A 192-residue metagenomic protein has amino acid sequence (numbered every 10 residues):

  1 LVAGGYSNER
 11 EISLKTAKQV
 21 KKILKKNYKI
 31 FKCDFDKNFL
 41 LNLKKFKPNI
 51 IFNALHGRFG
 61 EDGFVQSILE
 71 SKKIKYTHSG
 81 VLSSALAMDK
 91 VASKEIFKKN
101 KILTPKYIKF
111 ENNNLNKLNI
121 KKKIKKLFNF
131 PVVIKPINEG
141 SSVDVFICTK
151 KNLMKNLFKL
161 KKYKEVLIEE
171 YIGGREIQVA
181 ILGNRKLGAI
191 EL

Functional and structural regions predicted by a protein language model:
L1-L82, L86-M88, A92, E111-N119: ATP-binding N-terminal substructure of ATP-dependent carboxylate-amine bond-forming enzymes
S13, P105-Y107, P131-N156, E176: Glycine-rich phosphate-binding loop of ATP-grasp-fold ATP-dependent ligases
E70, K94-K98, K123-K126, K150-N152 (+1 more regions): Short, hinge-like loop/turn segments at secondary-structure boundaries
T77, P105, V133, L167-E169 (+1 more regions): Structural detector of well-ordered beta-strand residues that form the stable sheet scaffold of enzyme domains
D89-F110: Short, glycine-/small-residue-rich phosphate/pyrophosphate-handling segment
F97-K98, I124-V143, Y163-I177: ATP-grasp fold ATP-binding core
T149-L192: Phosphate-binding site of ATP-dependent enzymes
